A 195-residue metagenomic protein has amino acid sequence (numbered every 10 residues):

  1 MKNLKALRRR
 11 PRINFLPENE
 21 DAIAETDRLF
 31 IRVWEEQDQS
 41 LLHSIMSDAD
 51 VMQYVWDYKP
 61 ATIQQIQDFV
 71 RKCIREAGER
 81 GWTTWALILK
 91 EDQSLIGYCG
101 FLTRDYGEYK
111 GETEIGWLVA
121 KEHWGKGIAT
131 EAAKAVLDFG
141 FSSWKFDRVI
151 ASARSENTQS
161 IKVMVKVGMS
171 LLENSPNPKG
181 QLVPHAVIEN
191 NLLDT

Functional and structural regions predicted by a protein language model:
M1-Y54, A86-T195: Acyl-donor (CoA/ACP) binding surface of acyl/acetyltransferases
D50-K72, T83-W85: Conserved GNAT-fold acetyl-CoA-binding loop/helix
E76-R80: Short loop/turn motifs at secondary-structure junctions and domain boundaries
